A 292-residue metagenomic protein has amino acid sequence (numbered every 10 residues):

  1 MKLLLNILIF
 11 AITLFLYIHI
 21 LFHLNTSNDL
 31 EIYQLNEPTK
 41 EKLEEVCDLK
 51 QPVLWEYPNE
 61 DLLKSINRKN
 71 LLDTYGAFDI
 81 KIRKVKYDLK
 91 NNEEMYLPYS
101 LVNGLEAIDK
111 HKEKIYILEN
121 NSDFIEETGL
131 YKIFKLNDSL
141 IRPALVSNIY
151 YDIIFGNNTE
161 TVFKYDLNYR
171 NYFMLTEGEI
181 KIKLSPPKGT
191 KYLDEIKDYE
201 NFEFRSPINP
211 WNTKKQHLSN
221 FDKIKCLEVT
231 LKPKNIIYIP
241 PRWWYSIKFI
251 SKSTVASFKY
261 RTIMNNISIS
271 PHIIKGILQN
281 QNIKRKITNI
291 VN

Functional and structural regions predicted by a protein language model:
M1-I236, W244-N292: N-terminal accessory scaffold of Fe(II)-dependent oxygenases
